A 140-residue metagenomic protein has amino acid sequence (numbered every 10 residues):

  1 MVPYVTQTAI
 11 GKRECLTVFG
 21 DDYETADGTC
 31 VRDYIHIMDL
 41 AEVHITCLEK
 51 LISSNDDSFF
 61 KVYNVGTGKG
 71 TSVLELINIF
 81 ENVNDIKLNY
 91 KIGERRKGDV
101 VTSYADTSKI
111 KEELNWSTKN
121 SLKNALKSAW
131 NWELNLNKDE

Functional and structural regions predicted by a protein language model:
M1-E140: C-terminal substrate-binding subdomain of Rossmann-fold SDR/epimerase-dehydratase oxidoreductases
